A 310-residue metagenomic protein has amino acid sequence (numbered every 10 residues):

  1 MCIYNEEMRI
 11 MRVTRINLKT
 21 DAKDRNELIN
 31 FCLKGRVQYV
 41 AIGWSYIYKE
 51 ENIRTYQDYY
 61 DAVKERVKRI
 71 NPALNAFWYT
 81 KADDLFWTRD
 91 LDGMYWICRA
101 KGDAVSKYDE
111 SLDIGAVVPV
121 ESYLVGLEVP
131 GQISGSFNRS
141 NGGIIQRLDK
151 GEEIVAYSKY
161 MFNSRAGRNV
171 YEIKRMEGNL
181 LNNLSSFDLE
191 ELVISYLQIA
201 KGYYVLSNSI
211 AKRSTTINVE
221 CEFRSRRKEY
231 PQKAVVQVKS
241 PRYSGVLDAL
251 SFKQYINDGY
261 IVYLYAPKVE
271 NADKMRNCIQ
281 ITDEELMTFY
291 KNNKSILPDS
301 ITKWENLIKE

Functional and structural regions predicted by a protein language model:
C2-D83, W87-E310: Mixed-charge (Asp/Glu-Lys/Arg
